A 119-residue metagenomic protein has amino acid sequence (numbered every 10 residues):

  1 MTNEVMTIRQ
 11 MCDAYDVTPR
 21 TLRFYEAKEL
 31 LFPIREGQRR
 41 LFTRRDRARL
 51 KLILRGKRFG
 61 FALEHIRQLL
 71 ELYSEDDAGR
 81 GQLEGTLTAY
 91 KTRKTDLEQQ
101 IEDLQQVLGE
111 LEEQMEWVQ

Functional and structural regions predicted by a protein language model:
T2-T7, F32, R44-Q119: Arg/Lys-rich, alpha-helical DNA-contact motif
C12: The alpha-helix within a helix-turn-helix
Y25, F42: Conserved active-site tyrosine of GNAT-family acetyltransferases
E29: Glycine-centered, phosphate/nucleic-acid-interacting loop/turn motifs that mediate DNA/RNA or nucleotide
R35-L41: Short, Lys/Arg-rich nucleic-acid/phosphate-binding segment
